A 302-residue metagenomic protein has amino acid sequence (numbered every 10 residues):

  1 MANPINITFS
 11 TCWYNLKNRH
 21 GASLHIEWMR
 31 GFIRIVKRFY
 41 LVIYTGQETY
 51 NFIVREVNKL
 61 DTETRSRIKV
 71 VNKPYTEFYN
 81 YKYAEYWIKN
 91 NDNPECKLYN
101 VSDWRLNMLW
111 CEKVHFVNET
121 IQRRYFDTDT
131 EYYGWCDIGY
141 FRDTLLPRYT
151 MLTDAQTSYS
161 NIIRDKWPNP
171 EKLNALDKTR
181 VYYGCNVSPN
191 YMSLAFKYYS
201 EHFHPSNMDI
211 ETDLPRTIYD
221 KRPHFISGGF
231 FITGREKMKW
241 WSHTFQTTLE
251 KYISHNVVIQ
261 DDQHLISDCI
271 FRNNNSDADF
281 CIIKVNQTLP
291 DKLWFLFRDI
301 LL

Functional and structural regions predicted by a protein language model:
M1-E27: N-proximal low-complexity "stem/linker" segments adjacent to membrane-targeting elements
I7, I35-V42, I68: Short loop->beta transition adjacent to catalytic acidic/histidine clusters or analogous donor-positioning motifs
N18-A22, R105-V114, V258-D262: Phosphate/oxyanion-binding active-site loops and adjacent basic polyanion-contact surfaces
E27-Y40, E56-L60: Short, acidic, metal-binding catalytic loop of nucleotide-sugar glycosyltransferases
Q47-R55, Y191-S193: Short, charged/polar "capping" segments at the starts of alpha-helices and the immediately preceding loops
L60-F126: Active-site-proximal specificity loops/subdomain of glycosyltransferases
W110-G184: GT-A fold catalytic core of metal-dependent nucleotide-sugar glycosyltransferases, centered on the diacidic
Y140-R142, L146, D165, V181-L302: Catalytic core and acceptor-binding pocket of nucleotide-sugar-dependent glycosyltransferases
